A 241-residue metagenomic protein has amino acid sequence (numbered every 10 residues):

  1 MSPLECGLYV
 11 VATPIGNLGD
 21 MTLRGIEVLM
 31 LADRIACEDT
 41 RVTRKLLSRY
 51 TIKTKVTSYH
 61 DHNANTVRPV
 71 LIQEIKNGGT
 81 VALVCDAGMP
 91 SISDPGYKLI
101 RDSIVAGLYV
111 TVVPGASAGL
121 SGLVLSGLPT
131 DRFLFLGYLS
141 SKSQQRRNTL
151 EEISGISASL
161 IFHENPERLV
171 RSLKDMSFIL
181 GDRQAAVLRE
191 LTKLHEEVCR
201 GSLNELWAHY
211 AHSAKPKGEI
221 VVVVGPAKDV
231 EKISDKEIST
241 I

Functional and structural regions predicted by a protein language model:
M1-D61: Glycine-rich, flexible N-terminal cofactor/catalytic loop recognition
E5, T80, S159-I241: A contiguous loop/helix-start segment that scaffolds small-molecule binding in enzyme catalytic cores
L29-I35, G107-T111, A158-L160: Short active-site oxyanion
R41-T43, G88-M89, A118, R168 (+1 more regions): Alpha-helix capping/helix-boundary segments
T57-N65, Y138-S143: Conserved helicase motor
R68-S117: Glycine/small-residue-rich loop that forms an oxyanion/phosphate-binding "nest" at active or ligand-binding sites
K98-I156: Class I SAM-dependent methyltransferase SAM-binding "motif I" and its flanking Rossmann-like core
